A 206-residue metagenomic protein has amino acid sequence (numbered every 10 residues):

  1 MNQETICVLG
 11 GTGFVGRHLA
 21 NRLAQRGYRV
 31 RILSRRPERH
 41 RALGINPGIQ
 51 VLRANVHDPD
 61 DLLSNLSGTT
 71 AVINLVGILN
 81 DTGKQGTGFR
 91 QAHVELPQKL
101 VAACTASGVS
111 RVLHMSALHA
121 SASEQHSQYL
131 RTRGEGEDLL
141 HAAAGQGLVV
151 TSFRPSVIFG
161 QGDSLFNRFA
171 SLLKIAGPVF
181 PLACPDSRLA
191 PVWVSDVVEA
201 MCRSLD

Functional and structural regions predicted by a protein language model:
E4-Y28: N-terminal Rossmann NAD(P)H-binding glycine-rich loop of SDR-like oxidoreductase domains
L9, L33, L75-V76, V112-L118 (+1 more regions): SDR active-site strand-loop-helix element
Y28-R36: Conserved glycine-rich Rossmann-like NAD(P)H-binding loop of the short-chain dehydrogenase/reductase
E38-A42, P47-S107, L118-Q125: NAD(P)H-binding glycine-rich loop region in Rossmannoid oxidoreductase-like domains and their noncatalytic homologs
D58, E95-K99, R111, E135-G136 (+1 more regions): Conserved cofactor-binding/catalytic machinery of classical short-chain dehydrogenase/reductase
R90-V94, H126-E137, F159, D163 (+2 more regions): Short-chain dehydrogenase/reductase
S116, D138-N167: Conserved beta-loop-beta element that borders a ligand/cofactor-binding pocket
S171-V192, D196, A200-S204: A conserved pocket-lining segment of Rossmann-fold NAD(P)-dependent short-chain dehydrogenase/reductase
